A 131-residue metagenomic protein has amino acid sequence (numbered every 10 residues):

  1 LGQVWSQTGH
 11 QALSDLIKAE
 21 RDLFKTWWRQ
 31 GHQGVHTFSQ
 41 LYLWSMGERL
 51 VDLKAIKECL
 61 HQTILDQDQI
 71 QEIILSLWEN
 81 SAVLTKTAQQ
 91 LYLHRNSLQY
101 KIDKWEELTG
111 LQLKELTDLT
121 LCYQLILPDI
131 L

Functional and structural regions predicted by a protein language model:
L1-L131: Cytosolic nucleotide-utilizing catalytic cores of signal-transduction proteins
